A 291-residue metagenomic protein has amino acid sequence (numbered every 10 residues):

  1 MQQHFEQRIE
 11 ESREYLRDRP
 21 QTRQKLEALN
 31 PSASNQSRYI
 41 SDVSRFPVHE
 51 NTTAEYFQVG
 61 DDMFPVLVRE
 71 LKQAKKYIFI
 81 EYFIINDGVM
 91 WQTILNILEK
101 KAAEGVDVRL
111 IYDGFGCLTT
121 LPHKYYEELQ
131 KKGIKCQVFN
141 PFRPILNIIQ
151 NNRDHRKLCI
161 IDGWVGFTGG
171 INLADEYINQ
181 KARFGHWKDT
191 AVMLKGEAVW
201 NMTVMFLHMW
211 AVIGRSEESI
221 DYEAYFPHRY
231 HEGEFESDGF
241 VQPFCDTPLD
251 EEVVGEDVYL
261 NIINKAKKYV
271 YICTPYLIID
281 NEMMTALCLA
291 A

Functional and structural regions predicted by a protein language model:
M1-D257, N261, K265, L289: N-terminal localization/anchoring segments of enzymes in phospholipid and broader phosphate metabolism
Y276-A290: Helical hairpin unit composed of two closely spaced alpha helices linked by a short loop
